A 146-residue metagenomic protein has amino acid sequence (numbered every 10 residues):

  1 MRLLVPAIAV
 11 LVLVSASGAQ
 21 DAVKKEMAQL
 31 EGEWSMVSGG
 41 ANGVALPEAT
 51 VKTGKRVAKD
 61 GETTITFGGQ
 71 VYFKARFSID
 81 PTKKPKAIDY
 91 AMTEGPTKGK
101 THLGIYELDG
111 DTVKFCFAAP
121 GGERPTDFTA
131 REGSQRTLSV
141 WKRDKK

Functional and structural regions predicted by a protein language model:
M1-Q29, E33, V37-A45, V140-K146: Amphipathic/hydrophobic helical signal segments and adjacent flexible N-terminal regions that mediate secretion
K24-E26, S35-K52, K59-A130: Contiguous, well-ordered beta-strand patches that form the walls/edges of small beta-barrel/beta-sandwich domains
G54, A130-S139: Terminal edge beta-strands and adjacent linker/stalk segments of extracellular immunoglobulin-superfamily beta-sandwich
K55-D60, K142-K145: Secondary-structure boundary/capping motif
